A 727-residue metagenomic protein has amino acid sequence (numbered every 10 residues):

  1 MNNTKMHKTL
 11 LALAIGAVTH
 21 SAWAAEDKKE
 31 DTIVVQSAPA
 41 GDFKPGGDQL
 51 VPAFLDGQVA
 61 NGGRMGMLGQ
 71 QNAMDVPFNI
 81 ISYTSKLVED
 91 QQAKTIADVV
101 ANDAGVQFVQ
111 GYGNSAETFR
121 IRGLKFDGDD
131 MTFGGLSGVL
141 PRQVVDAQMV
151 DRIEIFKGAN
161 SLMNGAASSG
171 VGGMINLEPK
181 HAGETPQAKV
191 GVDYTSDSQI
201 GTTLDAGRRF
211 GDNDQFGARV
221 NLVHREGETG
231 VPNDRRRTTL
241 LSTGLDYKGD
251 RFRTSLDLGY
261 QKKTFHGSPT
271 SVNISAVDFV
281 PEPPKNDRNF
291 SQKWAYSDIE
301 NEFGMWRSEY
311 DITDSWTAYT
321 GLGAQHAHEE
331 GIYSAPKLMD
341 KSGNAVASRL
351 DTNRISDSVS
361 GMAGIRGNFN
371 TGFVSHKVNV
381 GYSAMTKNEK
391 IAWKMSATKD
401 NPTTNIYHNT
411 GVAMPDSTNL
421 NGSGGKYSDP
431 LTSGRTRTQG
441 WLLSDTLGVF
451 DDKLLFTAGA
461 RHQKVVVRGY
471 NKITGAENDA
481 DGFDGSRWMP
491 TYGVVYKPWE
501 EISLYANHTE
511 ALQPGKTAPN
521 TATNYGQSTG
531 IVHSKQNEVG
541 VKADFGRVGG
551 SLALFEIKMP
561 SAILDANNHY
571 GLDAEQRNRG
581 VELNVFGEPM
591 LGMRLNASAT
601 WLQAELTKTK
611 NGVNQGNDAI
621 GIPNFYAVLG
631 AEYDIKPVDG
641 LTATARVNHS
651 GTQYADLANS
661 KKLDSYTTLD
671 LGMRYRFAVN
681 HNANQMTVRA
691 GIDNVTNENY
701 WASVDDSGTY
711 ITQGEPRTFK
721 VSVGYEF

Functional and structural regions predicted by a protein language model:
T9, V378, V495, A506 (+2 more regions): Conserved C-terminal beta-signal and adjacent last beta-strands/turns of outer-membrane beta-barrel proteins
D31, Q36-T185, V539: Acidic, small-polar-rich N-terminal luminal/periplasmic segments of exported/outer-membrane proteins
Q148-D151, L162-L241, Y247-R253, E302 (+3 more regions): Outer-membrane beta-barrel translocator/receptor signature
R225-T229, S242-D311, A324-S356, N401-P430 (+1 more regions): Acidic/polar loop-and-plug regions of large Gram-negative outer-membrane beta-barrel proteins
D246, S356, S375-K387, T432-M559 (+2 more regions): Structural signature of Gram-negative outer-membrane beta-barrels, strongest in the C-terminal barrel of TonB-dependent
M305-A327, S348-Y470: Face-selective signature of the C-terminal outer-membrane beta-barrel domain
R307-D311, T317-G323, A327-Y333, Y505 (+4 more regions): Membrane-embedded beta-barrel scaffold of Gram-negative outer-membrane proteins
D451-K453, E556-K558, L572-L657, G724-E726: Gram-negative outer-membrane beta-barrel transporters
